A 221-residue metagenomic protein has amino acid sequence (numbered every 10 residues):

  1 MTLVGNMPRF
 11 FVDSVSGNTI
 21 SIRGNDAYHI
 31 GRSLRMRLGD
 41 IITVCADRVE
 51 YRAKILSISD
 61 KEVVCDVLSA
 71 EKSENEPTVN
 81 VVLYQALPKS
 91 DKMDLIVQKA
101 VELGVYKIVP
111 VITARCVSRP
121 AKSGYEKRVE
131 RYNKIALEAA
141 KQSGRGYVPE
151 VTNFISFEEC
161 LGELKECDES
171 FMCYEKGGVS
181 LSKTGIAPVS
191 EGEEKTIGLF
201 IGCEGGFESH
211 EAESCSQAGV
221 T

Functional and structural regions predicted by a protein language model:
M1-K72: N-terminal positively charged helical leader segments and presequences
I42, D66, K72-Y84, S190: Mobile, glycine- and charge-enriched loop segments and immediately flanking short secondary-structure elements within
R48, S180-S182, F207-A212: Short active-site-adjacent structural elements
E74-M172: RNA substrate-binding interface of SAM-dependent RNA methyltransferases
N153-E193, F200: A mid-sequence, solvent-exposed acidic-amphipathic segment
E191-T221: A glycine-rich beta-strand to alpha-helix segment that forms a phosphate/ribose-binding loop at ligand/cofactor sites
